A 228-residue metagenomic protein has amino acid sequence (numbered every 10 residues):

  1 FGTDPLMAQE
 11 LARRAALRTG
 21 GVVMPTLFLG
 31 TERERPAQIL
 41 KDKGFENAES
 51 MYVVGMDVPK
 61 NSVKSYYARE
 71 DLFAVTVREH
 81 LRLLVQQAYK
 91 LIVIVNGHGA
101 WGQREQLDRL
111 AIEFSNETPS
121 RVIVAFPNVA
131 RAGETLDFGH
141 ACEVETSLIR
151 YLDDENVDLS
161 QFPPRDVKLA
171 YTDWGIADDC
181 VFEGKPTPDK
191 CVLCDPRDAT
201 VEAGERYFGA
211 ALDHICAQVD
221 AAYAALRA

Functional and structural regions predicted by a protein language model:
F1-V93, G97-A228: Extended, histidine- and acidic-residue-enriched regions that form the cofactor-binding/catalytic faces
